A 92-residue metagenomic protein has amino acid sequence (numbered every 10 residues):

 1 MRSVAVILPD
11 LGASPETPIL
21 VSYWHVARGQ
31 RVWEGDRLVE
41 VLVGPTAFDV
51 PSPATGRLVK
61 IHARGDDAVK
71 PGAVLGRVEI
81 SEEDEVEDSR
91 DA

Functional and structural regions predicted by a protein language model:
M1-R37, D49, S89-D91: Acidic, low-complexity mobile loops and tails
V6, W24, V39-V41, I61 (+1 more regions): Preference for bulky hydrophobic residues occupying beta-strand positions in well-ordered beta-sheet regions
A13-I19, L42-T55, I61, I80-E82: Periplasm/extracytoplasmic soluble domains of Gram-negative envelope assemblies and related organellar analogs
V26-A27, V32-W33, S52-P53, A63-R64 (+1 more regions): Surface-exposed strand-loop junctions at beta-sheet edges and helix termini that form docking/interaction patches
V32-V50, K70-V86: Short hydrophobic beta/alpha edge segments that flank linear recognition/processing sites
P51-S52, R57-L58, D66-A68, R77 (+1 more regions): Short, charged/polar low-complexity linear motifs in solvent-exposed/disordered segments
